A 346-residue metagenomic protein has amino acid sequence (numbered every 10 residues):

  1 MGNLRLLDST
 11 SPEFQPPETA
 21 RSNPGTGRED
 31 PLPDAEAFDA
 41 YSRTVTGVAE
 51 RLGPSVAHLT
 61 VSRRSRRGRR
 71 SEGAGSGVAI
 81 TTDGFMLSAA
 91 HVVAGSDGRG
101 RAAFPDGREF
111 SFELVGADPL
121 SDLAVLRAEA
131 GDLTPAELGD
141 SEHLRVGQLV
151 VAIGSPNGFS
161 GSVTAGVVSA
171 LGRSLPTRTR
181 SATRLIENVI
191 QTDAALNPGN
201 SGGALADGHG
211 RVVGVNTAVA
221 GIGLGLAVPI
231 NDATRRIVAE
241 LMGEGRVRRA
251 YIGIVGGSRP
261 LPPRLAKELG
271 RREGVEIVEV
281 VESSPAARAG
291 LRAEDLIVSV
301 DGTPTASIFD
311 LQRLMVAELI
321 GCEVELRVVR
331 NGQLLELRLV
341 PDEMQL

Functional and structural regions predicted by a protein language model:
M1-A266, R271-E273, V316, G332 (+1 more regions): Serine-dependent protease modules
E113, A239-R246, R288-R292, V298-T305 (+1 more regions): PDZ-domain C-terminal substructure recognizer with occasional recognition of PDZ-binding tails
A130-P135, V275-V281, T305-I308: Short, structured beta-strand/loop micro-motifs enriched in basic residues and often containing a Trp
D140, L226, E279, V298 (+1 more regions): A structural signal for short, well-ordered beta-strand elements
S201-A204, P260-E268, V281-S299, L314: PDZ/PDZ-like domain micro-motif
G203-A206, E276-E279, E325-V328: Cytosolic beta-strand hydrophobic patch enriched in CBS
